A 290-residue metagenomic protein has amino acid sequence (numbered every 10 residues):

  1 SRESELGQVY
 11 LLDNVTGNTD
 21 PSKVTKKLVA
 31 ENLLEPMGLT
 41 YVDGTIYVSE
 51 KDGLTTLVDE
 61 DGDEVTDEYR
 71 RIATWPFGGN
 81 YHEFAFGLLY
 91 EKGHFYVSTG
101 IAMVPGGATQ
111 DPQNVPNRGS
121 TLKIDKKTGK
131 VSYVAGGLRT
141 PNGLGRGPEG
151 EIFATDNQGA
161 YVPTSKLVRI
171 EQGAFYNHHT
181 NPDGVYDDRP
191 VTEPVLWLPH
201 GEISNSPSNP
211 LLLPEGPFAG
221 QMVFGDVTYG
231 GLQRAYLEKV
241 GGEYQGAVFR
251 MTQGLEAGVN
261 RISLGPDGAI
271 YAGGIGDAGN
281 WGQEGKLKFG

Functional and structural regions predicted by a protein language model:
S1-G290: Beta-propeller domains with acidic blade repeats across secreted/periplasmic ectodomains and cytosolic WD/CNH propellers
